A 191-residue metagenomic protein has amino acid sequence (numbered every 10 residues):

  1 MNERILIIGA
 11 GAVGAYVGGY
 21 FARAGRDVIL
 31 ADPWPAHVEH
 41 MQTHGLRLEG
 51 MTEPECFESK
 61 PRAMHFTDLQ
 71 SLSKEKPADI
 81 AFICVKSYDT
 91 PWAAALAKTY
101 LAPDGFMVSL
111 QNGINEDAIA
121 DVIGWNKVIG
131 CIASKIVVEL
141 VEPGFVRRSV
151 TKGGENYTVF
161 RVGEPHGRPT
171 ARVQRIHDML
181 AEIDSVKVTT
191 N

Functional and structural regions predicted by a protein language model:
M1-P54: NAD(P)+-binding Rossmann beta1-loop-alpha1 motif at the extreme N-terminus of oxidoreductases
E3, D79, T158: Nucleotide donor/acceptor-binding cores
A12, Y88-D89, I114: Residue-level detector of alpha-helix initiation sites
L30, F82, S109: Conserved SAM-binding loop
F57-P103: Rossmann-like NAD(P)-binding element
K76, L110-N191: Rossmann-fold dinucleotide-binding core
A102-F106, W125-N126: A short helix->loop->beta-strand "cap" motif at the edges of active sites that frequently abuts
